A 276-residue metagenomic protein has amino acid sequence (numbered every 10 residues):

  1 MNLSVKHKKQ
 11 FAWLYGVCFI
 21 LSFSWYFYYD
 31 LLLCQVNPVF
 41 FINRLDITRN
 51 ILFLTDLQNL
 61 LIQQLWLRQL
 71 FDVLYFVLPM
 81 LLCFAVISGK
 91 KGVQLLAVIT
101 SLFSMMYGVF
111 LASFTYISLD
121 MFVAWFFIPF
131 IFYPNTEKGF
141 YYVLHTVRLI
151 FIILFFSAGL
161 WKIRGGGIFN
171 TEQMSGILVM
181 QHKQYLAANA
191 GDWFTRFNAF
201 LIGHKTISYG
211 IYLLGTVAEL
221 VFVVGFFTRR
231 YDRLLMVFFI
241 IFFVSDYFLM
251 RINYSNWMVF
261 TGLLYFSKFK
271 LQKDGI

Functional and structural regions predicted by a protein language model:
M1-I276: Alpha-helical membrane-anchoring segments
